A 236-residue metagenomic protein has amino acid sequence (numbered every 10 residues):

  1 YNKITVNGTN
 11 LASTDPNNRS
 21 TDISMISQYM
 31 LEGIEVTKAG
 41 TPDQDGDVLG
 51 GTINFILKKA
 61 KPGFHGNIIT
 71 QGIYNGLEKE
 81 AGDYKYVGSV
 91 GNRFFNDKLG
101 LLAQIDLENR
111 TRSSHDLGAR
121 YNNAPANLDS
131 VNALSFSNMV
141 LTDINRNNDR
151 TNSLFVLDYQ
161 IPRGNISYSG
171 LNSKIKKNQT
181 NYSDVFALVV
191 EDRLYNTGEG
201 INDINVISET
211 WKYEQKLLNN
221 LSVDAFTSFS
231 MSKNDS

Functional and structural regions predicted by a protein language model:
Y1-N10: Extracytoplasmic beta-strand/coil segments of soluble accessory domains associated with Gram-negative outer-membrane
T9-K38, G88: Short acidic/polar hinge/loop motifs at secondary-structure boundaries that mediate gating or recognition
D15, L31, P62-Q71, A126-N138 (+1 more regions): Flexible, solvent-exposed coil segments and beta strand-coil junctions, predominantly the extracellular/periplasmic
G33-T41, T52, L57-N92, T142-D143: Short strand-turn segments of transmembrane beta-barrel domains in outer membranes, especially the first one or two
T37-A39, I56, I69-N75, D106-E108 (+2 more regions): Outer-membrane beta-barrel pore domains and translocons
P42-Q44, N75-E78, V140-I144, D192 (+1 more regions): Outer-membrane beta-barrel domain signature
K79-N181, I204-N219: Transmembrane beta-barrel wall of Gram-negative outer-membrane proteins
N178-S236: Replace "related TpsB outer-membrane translocases also match" with "some related outer-membrane beta-barrels such as
